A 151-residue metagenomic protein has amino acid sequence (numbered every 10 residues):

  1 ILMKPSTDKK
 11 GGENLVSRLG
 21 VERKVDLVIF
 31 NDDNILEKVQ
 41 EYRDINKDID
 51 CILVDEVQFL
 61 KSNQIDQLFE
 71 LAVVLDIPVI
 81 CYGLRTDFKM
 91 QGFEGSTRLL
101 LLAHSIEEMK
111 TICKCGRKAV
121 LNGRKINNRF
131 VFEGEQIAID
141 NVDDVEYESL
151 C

Functional and structural regions predicted by a protein language model:
I1-Y42, D87-R98, E108-T111, F132 (+1 more regions): Conserved P-loop
Y42-D48: Glycine-rich phosphate-binding loop signature in dinucleotide/nucleotide-binding domains
D55-V57: Walker B catalytic acidic pair
F59-K61, F88: Catalytic P-loop NTPase motifs of RecA-like helicase/translocase cores
A72-G95: Sensor-1/coupling segment of RecA-like P-loop NTPase cores
A103: Short basic (Lys/Arg) and small-residue
I112-I139: Short recognition patches in nucleic-acid-associated and regulatory proteins
